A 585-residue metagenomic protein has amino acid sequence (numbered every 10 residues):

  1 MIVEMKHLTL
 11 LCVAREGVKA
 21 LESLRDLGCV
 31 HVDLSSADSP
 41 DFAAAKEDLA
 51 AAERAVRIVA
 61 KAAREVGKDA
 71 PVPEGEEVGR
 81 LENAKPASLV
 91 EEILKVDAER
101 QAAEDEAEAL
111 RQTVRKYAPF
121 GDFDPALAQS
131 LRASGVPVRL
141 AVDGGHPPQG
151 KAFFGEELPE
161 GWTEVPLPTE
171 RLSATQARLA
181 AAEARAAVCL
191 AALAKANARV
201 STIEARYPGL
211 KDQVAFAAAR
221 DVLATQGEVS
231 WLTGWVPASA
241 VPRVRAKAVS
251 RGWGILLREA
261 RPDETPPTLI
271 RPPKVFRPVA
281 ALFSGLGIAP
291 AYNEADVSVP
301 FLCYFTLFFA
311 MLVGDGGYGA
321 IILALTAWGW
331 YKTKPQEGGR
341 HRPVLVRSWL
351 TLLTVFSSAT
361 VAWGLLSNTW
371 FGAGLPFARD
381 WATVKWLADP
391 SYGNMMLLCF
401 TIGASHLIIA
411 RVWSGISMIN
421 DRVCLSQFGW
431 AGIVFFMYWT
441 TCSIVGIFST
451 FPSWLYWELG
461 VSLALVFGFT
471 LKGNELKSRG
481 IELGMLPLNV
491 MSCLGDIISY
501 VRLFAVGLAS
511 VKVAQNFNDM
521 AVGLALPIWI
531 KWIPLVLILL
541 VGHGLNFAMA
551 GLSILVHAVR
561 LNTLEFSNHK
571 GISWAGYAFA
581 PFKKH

Functional and structural regions predicted by a protein language model:
M1-F301, R347-L353: Long, charged N-terminal accessory/stalk domains
M1-H7, G17-V32, P242-H585: Conserved, carboxylate-rich catalytic/transport cores that coordinate ions
